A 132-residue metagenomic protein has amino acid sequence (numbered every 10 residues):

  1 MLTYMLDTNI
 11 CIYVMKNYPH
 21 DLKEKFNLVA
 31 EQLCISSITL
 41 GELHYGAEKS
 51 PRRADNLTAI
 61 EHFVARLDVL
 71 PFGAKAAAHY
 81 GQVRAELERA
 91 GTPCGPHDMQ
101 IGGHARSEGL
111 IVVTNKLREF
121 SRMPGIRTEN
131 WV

Functional and structural regions predicted by a protein language model:
M1-I35, G46-H62, R89: Short, well-structured N-terminal submotif of metal-dependent ribonuclease cores
L2, D68-V113: Active-site neighborhoods of divalent-metal-dependent phosphate/nucleic-acid chemistry enzymes
D7-T8, L22, L43, Y80 (+2 more regions): Generic structural signal for small/hydrophobic residues in well-ordered secondary structure, especially within
N9-I10, I38, K75, R118: Alpha-helix/helix-capping structural signal
K25, S37, A59, R66 (+3 more regions): Residue-level recognition of specific faces of alpha-helices
S37, G73, V132: Residues at the C-termini of beta-strands that transition into short coil/loop
G102, R106-V132: Acidic, PIN/NYN-like endoribonuclease modules and their adjacent C-terminal/linker elements
